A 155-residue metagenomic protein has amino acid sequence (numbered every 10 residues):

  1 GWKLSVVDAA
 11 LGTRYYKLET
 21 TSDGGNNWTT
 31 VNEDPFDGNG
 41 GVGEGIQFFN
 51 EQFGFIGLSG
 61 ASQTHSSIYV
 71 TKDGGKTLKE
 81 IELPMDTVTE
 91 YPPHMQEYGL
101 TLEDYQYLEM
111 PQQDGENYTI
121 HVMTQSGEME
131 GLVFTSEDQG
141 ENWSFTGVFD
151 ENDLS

Functional and structural regions predicted by a protein language model:
G1-K3, Q52-F55, D114-I120: Entry beta-strands of beta-propeller and related beta-repeat scaffolds
L11-K17, Q63-Y69, E128-L132: Structural motif
E19-V31, Y69-E82, F134-F145: Asp-box/BNR beta-propeller loop motif
V31-F36, E82-D86, G147-E151: Short loop/turn motifs that cap or connect beta-strands within the blades of beta-propeller-type repeat domains
N39-Q47, T89-M110, D153-L154: Repeated scaffold domains used in trafficking and secretory/extracellular systems, primarily beta-propellers
G45-Q52, I68: Eukaryotic tandem repeat interaction scaffolds
S126-S155: Hydrophilic extracytoplasmic domains
